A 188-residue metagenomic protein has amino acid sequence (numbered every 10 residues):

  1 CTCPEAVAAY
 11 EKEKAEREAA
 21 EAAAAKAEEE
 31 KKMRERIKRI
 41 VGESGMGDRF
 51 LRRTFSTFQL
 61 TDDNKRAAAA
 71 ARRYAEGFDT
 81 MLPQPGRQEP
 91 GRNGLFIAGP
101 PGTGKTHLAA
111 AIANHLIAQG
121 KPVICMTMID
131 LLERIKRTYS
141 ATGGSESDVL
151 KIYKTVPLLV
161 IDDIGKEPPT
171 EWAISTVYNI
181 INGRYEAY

Functional and structural regions predicted by a protein language model:
C1-R66: A short, basic N-terminal segment
S56-L82: N-terminal pre-Walker A segment at the start of P-loop NTPase domains
F58, A109, T127, D162 (+1 more regions): Conserved RecA-like P-loop NTPase ATPase core
L82-A109: Walker A/P-loop nucleotide-binding motif
R92-F96, P122-V123, L158: Residue-level preference for the first positions of well-ordered beta-strands
N114-I124: Post-Walker A helix-loop "phosphate-sensing" segment adjacent to the P-loop in P-loop NTPases
C125-T138: A short hydrophobic beta-strand->loop->alpha-helix junction that borders the nucleotide-binding pocket of P-loop NTPases
K136-Y185: Conserved nucleotide-sensing/catalytic segment adjacent to the nucleotide-binding pocket in NTP-handling enzymes
